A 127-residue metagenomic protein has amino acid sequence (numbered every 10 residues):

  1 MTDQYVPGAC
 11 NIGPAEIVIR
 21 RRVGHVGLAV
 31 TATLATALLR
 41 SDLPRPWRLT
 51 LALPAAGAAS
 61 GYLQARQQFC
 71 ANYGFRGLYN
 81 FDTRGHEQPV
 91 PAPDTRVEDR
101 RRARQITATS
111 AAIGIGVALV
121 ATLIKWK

Functional and structural regions predicted by a protein language model:
T2-K127: Membrane-interfacial helix-loop segments of redox and metal-homeostasis proteins, especially TM-loop-TM junctions
